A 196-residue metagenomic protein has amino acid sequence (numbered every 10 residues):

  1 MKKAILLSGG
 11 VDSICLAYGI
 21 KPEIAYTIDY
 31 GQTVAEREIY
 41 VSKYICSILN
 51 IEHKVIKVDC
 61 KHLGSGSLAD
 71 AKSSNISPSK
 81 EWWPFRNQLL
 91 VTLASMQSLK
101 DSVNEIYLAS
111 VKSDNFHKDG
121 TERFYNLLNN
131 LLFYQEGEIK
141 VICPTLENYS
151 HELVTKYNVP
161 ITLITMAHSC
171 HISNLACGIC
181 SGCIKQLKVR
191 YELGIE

Functional and structural regions predicted by a protein language model:
M1-E196: Nucleotide-activated chemistry modules centered on ATP-dependent adenylation/adenylyltransferase
